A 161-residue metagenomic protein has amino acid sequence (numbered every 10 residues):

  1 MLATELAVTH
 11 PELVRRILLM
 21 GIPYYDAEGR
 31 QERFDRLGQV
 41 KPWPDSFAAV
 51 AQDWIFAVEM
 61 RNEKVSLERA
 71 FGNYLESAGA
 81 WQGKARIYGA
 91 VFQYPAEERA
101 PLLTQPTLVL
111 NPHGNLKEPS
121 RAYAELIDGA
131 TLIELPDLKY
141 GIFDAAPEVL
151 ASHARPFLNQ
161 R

Functional and structural regions predicted by a protein language model:
M1-R30: Conserved hydrolase catalytic core segment
V8-E12, E125, S152, P156: Short, well-ordered alpha-helices that flank and scaffold nucleotide-derived cofactor binding pockets
M20-Y74, G79-G89: Helix-rich cap/lid subdomain of alpha/beta-hydrolase
E28-R33, R121, A145-A146: Short aromatic-enriched loop/helix-cap "lid" or pocket-rim segments at secondary-structure transitions that line
W81-R99, H113-E118: Active-site nucleophile elbow and catalytic-triad environment of alpha/beta-hydrolase enzymes
P106-A145: Conserved loop-alpha-helix segment in the C-terminal half of the alpha/beta-hydrolase fold that carries the catalytic
F143-L158: Post-His helix in hydrolase/transferase enzymes
